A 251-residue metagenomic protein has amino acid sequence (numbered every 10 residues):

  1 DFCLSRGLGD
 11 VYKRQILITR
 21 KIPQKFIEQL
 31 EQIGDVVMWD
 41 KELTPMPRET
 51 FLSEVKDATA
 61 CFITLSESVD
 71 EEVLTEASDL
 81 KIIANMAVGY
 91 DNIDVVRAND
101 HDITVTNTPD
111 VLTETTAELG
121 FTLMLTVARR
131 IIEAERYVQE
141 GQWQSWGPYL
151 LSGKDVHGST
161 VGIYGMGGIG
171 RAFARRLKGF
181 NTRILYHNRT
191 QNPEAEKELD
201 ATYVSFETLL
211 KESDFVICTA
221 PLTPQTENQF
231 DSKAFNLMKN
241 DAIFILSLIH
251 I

Functional and structural regions predicted by a protein language model:
D1-Y12, I249-H250: Single conserved hydrophobic/aromatic residue that forms the stacking wall/gate of nucleotide- or nucleobase-binding
G7, K56-D57, E76-D79, K211-E212 (+1 more regions): Alpha-helix C-terminal capping/helix-to-coil transition sites in glycosyltransferase folds
K13-T106, D231: An N-terminal-biased, well-structured beta-alpha scaffold segment characteristic of Rossmann-like dinucleotide-binding
S66, V88, D214, A220-L222 (+1 more regions): Short glycine-/small-residue-rich Rossmann-like dinucleotide-binding loops
N99-V111, N240-I243: Rossmann-fold dehydrogenase core element
H101, P109-T160, A172-R175, G179: Phosphate-binding beta-alpha-beta segment of Rossmann-like dinucleotide-binding domains, i.e., the NAD(P)
W146-N240, F244: Rossmann-like dinucleotide/phosphate-binding beta-alpha-beta segment
